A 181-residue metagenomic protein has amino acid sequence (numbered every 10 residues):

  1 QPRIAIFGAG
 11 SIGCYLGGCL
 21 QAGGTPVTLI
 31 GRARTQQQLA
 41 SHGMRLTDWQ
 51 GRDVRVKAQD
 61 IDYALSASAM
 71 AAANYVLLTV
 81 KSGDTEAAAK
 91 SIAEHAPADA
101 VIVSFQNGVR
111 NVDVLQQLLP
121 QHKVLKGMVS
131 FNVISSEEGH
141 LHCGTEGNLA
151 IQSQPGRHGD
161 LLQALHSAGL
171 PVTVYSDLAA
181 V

Functional and structural regions predicted by a protein language model:
Q1-R52: NAD(P)+-binding Rossmann beta1-loop-alpha1 motif at the extreme N-terminus of oxidoreductases
P2, T25, A100, H122-K123 (+1 more regions): A structural micro-motif
G8, G31, V80, Q106 (+1 more regions): Short beta-strand/turn micro-motifs composed of small residues that flank or help shape donor/cofactor-binding pockets
I30, W49, A64-S66, G127 (+1 more regions): Conserved beta-strand termini and adjacent loop/short-helix elements that scaffold enzyme active sites in alpha/beta
T35-Q38, V112-D113, H158-G159: Short, charged/polar "capping" segments at the starts of alpha-helices and the immediately preceding loops
V56-H140: Rossmann-like NAD(P)(H) cofactor-binding subdomain of soluble oxidoreductases
H95, L118-K123, E138-V181: Internal alpha-helical scaffold of NAD(P)-dependent oxidoreductase catalytic cores
